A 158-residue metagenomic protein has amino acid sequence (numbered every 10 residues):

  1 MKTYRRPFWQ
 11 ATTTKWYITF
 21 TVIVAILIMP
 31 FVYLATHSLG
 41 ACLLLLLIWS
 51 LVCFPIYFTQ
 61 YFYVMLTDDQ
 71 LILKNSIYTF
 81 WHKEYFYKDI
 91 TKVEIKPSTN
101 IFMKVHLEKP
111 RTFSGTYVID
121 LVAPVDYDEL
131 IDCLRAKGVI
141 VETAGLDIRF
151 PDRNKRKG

Functional and structural regions predicted by a protein language model:
M1-T36, G158: N-terminal membrane-targeting/pre-transmembrane regions
P30-V32, I48-L51: Short, solvent-exposed, low-complexity loop/linker segments
A35-I48: Hydrophobic alpha-helical transmembrane segments
G40-A41, V52, T59-Q60, E108-R111: A short alpha-helix capping/helix-coil boundary motif
L51-E84: Conserved beta-hairpin
L73-C133, G145-K157: Non-transmembrane, membrane-adjacent beta-strand/coil modules in membrane-associated proteins and peripheral
K137-T143: Pleckstrin homology
